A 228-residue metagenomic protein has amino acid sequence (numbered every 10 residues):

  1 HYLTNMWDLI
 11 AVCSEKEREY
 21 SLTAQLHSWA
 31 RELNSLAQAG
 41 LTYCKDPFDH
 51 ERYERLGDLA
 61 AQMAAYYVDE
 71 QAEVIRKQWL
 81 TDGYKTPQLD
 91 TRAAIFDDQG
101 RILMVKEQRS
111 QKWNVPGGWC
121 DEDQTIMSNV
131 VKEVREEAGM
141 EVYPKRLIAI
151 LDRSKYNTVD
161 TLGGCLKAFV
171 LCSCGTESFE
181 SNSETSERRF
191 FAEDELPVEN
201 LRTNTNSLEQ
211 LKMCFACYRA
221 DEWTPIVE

Functional and structural regions predicted by a protein language model:
H1-Y20: N-terminal amphipathic/basic-hydrophobic helices that include classical n-h-c signal peptides and signal-anchor
C13, Y20-Y53, K112, S183-E228: Nudix hydrolase/Nudix homology domain
A30, A37, G57-A60, A138: Long alpha-helical scaffolds
P47-R92: Acidic, metal-coordinating catalytic segment for phosphate/diphosphate chemistry, firing primarily on the Nudix
R76-N114, V142, R146: N-terminal strand-loop-strand
P116-G118: Extended, positively charged loop/linker patches that create polyanion-binding surfaces
C120-P144, D152-Q210, Y218, E222-V227: Unchanged
